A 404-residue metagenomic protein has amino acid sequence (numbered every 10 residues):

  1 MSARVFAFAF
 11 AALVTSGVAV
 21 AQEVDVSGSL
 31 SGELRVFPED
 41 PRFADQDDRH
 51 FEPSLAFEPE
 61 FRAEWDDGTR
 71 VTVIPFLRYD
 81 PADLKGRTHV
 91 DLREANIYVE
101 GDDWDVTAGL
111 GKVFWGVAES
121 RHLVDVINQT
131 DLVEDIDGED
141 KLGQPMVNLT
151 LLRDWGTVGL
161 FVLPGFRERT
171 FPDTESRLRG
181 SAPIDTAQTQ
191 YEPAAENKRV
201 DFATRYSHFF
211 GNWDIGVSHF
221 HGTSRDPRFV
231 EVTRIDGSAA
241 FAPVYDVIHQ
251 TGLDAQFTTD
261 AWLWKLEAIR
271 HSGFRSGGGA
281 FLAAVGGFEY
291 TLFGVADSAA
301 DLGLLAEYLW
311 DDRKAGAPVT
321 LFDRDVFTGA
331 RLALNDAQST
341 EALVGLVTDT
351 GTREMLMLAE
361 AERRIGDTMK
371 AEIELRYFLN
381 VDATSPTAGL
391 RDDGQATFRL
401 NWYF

Functional and structural regions predicted by a protein language model:
V24, D67-V71, D103-V106, W155-V158 (+5 more regions): Repeated loop/turn-to-beta-strand initiation elements of outer-membrane beta-barrel proteins
V24, F61-W65, Y98-G101, L110 (+12 more regions): Residue-level signature of outer-membrane beta-barrel architecture
G32-D40, R70-P81, R93, T130 (+6 more regions): Transmembrane beta-strand segments that form the barrel wall of outer-membrane beta-barrel proteins
P38-D47, D83-V90, E119-D125, F171-R177 (+6 more regions): Outer-membrane beta-barrel translocator domains and adjoining extracellular loop/strand segments of Gram-negative
R49-L55, T88-R93, K141-P145, L152 (+8 more regions): Residues that define the transmembrane beta-barrel architecture of outer-membrane proteins
R62-L178, G211, N380: Outer membrane beta-barrel
L149, F288, L390-F404: Outer-membrane beta-barrel "beta-signal"
A261-D349: Detector for outer-membrane/organellar transmembrane beta-barrel domains, recognizing the amphipathic beta-strand
